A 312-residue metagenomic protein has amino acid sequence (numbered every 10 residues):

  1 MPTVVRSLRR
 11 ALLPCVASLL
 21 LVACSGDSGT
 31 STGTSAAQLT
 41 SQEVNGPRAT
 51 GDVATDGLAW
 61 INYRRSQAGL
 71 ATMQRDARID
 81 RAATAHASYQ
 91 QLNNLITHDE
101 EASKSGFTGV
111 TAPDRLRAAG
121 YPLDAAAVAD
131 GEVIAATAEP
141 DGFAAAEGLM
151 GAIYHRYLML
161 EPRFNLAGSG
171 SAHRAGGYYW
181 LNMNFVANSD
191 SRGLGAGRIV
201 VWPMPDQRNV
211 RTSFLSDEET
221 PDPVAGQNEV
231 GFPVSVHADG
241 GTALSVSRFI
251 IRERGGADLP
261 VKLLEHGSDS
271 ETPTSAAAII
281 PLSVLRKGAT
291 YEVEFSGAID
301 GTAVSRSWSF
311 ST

Functional and structural regions predicted by a protein language model:
P2-C15: Bacterial N-terminal signal peptides that target proteins for export
L20-A23: C-terminal motif of bacterial Sec signal peptides marking the signal peptidase cleavage site
S25-G255, T290-F295: Functional surface patches built around histidine and acidic residues
L181, L259, V304-W308: Short beta-strand segments
S235-T242, K287, A298-T312: Extended, polar beta-sheet/loop recognition surfaces of beta-rich domains that mediate binding to diverse ligands
P260-D269: Solvent-exposed serine/threonine-rich low-complexity stretches and specific carbohydrate-binding patches
E271-I279: Aromatic sugar-binding surface patches on proteins that engage polysaccharides or sugar-phosphate polymers
L282-A289: Surface-exposed, short loops/turns at beta-strand junctions within beta-sandwich domains
